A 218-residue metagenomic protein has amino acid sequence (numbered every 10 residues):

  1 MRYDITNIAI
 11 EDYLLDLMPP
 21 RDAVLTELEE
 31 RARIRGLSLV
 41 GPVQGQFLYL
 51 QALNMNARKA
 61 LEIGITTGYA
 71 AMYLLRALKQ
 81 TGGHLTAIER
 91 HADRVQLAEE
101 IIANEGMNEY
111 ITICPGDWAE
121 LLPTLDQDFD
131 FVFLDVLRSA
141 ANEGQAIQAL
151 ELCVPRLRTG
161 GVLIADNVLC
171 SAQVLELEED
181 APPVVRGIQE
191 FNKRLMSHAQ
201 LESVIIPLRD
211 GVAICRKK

Functional and structural regions predicted by a protein language model:
M1-F131, V136-I164, V168-K218: A short alpha-helical cap/connector motif
